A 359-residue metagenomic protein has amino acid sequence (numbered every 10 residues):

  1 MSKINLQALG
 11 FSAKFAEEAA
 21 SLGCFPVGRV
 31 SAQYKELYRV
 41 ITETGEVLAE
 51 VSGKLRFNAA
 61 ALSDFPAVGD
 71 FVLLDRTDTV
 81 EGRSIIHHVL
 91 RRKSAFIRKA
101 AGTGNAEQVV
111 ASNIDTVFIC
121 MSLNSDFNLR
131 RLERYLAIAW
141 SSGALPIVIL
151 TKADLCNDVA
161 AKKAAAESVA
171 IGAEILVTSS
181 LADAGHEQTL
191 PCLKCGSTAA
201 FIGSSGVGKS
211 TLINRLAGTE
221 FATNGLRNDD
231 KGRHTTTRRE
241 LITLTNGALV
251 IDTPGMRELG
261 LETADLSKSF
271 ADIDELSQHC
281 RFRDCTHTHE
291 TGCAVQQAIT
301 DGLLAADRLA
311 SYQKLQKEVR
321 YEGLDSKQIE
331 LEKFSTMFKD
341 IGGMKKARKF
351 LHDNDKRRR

Functional and structural regions predicted by a protein language model:
M1-L129, D355-R358: N-terminal accessory targeting/assembly segments
A60-F71, R76-D78, R91-K93, I97-V110 (+3 more regions): Helix-rich effector regions associated with P-loop NTPase G domains
I119, V148-L150: Structural beta-sheet core signal
L123-N124, K152-A153, T253-M256: Conserved Walker B
F127, C156-N157, A184, R257-G260: Catalytic P-loop NTPase motifs of RecA-like helicase/translocase cores
R130-S141: Histidine-anchored nucleotide/phosphate-binding helix
L145, K152-V207: Canonical P-loop GTPase G-domain recognition
